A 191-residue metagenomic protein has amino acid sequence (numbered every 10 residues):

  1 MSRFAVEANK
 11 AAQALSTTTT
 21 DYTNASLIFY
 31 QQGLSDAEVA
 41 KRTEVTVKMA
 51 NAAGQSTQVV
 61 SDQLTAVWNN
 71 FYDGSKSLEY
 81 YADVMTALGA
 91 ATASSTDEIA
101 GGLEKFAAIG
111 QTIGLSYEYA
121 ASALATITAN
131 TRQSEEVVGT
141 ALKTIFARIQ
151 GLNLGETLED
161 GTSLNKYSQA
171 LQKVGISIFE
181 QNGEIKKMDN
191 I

Functional and structural regions predicted by a protein language model:
M1-D83, A87-A100, G110-E118, N130-G139 (+3 more regions): A short, structural motif
L103: Glycine/charged-rich beta-loop-alpha catalytic/anionic-binding loops adjacent to active sites
A121: Active-site capping/gating regions of soluble enzymes
L124-A129: Extracytoplasmic, non-cytosolic globular domains
L142: Conserved catalytic-loop aspartate of Hanks-type protein kinases
I145-I149: Short edge-strand/loop segments of extracellular domains
D189: Intrinsically disordered, low-complexity polar regions and short flexible loop motifs
